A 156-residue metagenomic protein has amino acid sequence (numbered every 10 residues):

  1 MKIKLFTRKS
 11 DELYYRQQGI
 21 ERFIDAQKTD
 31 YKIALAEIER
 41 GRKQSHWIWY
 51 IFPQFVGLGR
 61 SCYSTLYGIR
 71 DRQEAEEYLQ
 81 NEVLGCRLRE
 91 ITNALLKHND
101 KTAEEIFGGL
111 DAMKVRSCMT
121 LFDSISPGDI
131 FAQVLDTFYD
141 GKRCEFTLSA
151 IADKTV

Functional and structural regions predicted by a protein language model:
K2-T29, F146: Extreme N-terminal tail/first-helix region
Q27-E39: A long, hydrophobic alpha-helical segment
E37-R70: Hydrophobic/aromatic-rich, well-ordered segments within soluble, folded domains that form packed cores
K43-Y50, R87, D111-C118, I130 (+1 more regions): Residue-level detector of well-ordered alpha-helical segments, enriched for hydrophobic/aromatic packing positions
G57-Y63, D123-Q133: Short helix-capping/linker segments at secondary-structure and domain boundaries
C62, Y67-C86: Chitinase-like catalytic core of GlcNAc-active glycosidases
E77-D123: Mid-chain, well-packed structural core segment of small domains
P127-V156: Charged phosphate-binding loop/patch that engages nucleotide di/tri-phosphates or the phosphate backbone of nucleic
